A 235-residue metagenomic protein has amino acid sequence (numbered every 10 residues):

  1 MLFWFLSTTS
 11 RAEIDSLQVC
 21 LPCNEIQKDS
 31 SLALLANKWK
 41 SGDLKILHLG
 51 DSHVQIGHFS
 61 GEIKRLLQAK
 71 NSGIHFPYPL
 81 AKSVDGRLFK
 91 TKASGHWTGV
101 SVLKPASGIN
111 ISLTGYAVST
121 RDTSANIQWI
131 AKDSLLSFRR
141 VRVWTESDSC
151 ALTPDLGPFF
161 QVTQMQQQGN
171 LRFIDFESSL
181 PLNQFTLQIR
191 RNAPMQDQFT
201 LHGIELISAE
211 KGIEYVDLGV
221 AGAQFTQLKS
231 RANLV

Functional and structural regions predicted by a protein language model:
M1-Q18: Bacterial Sec-dependent N-terminal signal peptides
L17-K28, T145: Boundary/entry segment of secreted carbohydrate-active catalytic domains
C23-K38, L228-V235: Alpha-helical scaffolding within the catalytic cores of extracellular/periplasmic polymer-degrading hydrolases
K38-W39, P154: Alpha-helix C-terminal capping segments
K40-L44: A short, charged/proline- and glycine-enriched loop that marks the coil->beta-strand transition at the N-terminal
L47-G50: Short hydrophobic beta-strand that contains or immediately precedes a catalytic carboxylate
Q55-G157, T163-V235: Conserved SGNH/GDSL esterase-like catalytic core that processes O-acyl groups on lipids and polysaccharides
